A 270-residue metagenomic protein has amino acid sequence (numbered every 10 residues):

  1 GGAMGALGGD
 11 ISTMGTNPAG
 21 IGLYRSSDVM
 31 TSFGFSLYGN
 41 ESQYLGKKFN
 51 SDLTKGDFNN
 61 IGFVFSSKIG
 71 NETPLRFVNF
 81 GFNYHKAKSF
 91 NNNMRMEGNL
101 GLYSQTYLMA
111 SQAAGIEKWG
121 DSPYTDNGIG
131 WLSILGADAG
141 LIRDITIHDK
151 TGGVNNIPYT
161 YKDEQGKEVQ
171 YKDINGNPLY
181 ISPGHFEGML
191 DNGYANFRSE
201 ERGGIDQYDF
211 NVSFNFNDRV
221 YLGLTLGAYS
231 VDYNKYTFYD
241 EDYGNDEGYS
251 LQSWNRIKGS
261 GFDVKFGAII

Functional and structural regions predicted by a protein language model:
G1-T160, G166, N196: N-terminal, post-signal peptide beta-strand-biased segments of exported outer-membrane/organellar beta-barrel and other
L7-I11, Y24, S42, A137 (+5 more regions): Generic detector of bulky aromatic hydrophobic side chains
E41-T54, N93-G101, E168-Q170, G176-G203 (+1 more regions): Extracellular/periplasm-exposed beta-strand and loop segments of Gram-negative cell-envelope proteins, dominated by
G56-I61, N83-F90, L135, A139-H148 (+2 more regions): Outer-membrane beta-barrel transmembrane strands
T125-S199, L222-E241: Long, low-complexity, polar/charged, intrinsically disordered or flexibly structured peripheral segments
